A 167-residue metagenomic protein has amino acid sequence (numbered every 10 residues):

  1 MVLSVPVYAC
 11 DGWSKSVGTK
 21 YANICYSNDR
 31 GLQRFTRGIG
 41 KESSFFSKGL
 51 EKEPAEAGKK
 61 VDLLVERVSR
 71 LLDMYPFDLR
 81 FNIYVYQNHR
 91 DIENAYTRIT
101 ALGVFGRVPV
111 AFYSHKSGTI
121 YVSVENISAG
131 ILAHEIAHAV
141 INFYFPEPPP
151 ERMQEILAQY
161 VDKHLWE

Functional and structural regions predicted by a protein language model:
S4-P6: N-terminal signal peptide c-region/cleavage motif recognized by signal peptidases
Y8-S16: Cleaved targeting-peptide boundary
C10-D11, E53-K116, E125: Auxiliary, metal-adjacent structural segments of Zn-dependent hydrolase domains
G18-E53, V140: Acidic/histidine-rich, surface-exposed loop or edge segments in extracytoplasmic proteins
N23-C25, N82-V85, Y121: Soluble periplasmic/extracytoplasmic beta-strand elements of cell-envelope proteins
S114-A133, Y144-P149: Short pre-active-site segment immediately N-terminal to the catalytic Zn-binding motif
G130-F143, E155, Q159: Active-site recognition of the HExxH zinc-binding catalytic motif
P148-E167: Post-HExxH zinc-binding segment in Zn-dependent metallohydrolases
